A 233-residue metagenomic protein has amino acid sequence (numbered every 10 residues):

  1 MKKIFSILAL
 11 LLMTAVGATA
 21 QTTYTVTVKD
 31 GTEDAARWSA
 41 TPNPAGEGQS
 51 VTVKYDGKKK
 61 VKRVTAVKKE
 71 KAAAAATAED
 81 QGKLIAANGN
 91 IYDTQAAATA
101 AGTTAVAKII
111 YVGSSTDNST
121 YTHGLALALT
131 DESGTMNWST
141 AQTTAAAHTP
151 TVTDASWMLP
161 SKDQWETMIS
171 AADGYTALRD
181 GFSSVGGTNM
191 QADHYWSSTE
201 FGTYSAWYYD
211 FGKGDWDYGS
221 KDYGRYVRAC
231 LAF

Functional and structural regions predicted by a protein language model:
I4-T14: Sec-dependent N-terminal signal peptides
V16-A20: Sec/Tat signal peptide C-region and signal peptidase I cleavage site
Q21-T25, A45-T52: Short coil/turn motif common to extracellular beta-sandwich-like domains
T25-T41, A86, I91: Short, solvent-exposed loop/edge segments of extracellular or virion-exposed proteins
V28, W38, V51-V53, V64 (+1 more regions): Extracellular/surface recognition and adhesion modules
S50-A73: Surface-exposed interfaces of beta-sheet-rich extracellular modules
K69-D154, K221-F233: Short, compositionally biased
Q142-M158, K162-D217, C230-A232: An exposed tryptophan-centered "aromatic clamp" motif
